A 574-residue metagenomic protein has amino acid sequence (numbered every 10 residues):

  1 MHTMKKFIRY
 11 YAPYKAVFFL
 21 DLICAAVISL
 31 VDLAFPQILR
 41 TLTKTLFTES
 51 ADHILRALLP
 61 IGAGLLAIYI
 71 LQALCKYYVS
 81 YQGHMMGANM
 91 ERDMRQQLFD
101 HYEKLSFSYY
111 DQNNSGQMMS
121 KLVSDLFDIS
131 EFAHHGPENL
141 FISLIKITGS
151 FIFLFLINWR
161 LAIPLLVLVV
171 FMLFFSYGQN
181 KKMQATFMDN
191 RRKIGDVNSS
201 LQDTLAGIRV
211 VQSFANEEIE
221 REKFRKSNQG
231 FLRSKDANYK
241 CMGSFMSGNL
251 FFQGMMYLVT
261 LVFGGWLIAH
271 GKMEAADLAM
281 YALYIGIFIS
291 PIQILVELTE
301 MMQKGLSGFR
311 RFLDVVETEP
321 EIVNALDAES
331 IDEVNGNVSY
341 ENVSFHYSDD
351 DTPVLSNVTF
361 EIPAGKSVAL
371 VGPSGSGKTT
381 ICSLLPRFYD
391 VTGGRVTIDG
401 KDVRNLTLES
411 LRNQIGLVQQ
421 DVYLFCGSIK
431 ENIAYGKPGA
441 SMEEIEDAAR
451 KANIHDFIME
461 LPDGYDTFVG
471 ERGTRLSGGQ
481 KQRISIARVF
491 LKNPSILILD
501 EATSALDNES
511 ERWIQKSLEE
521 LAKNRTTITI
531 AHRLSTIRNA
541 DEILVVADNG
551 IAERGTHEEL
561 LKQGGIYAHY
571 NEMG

Functional and structural regions predicted by a protein language model:
H2, Y11, V79, G83-G87 (+2 more regions): Juxtamembrane loop-to-helix connectors within ABC transporter transmembrane domains
P13, V17-V27, L65-I68, E138-D189 (+2 more regions): Transmembrane helices of ABC transporter permease
A16, F107-S108, S124-A133, P137 (+9 more regions): An intracellular "coupling" helix at the cytosolic face of ABC transporter transmembrane type-1 domains
F18-Y78, F155-R160, G271-A275: Transmembrane helix-loop-helix hairpins at lipid-water interfaces of multipass membrane proteins, especially the type-1
L98, Y102, V211, F312 (+1 more regions): Helix-loop junctions and hydrophobic alpha-helical segments within the transmembrane domains of large membrane
Y102, F224, Y340-N342: Conserved catalytic Walker-motif region of ABC-type ATPase nucleotide-binding domains
F153-V167, C241-R310, V315-V316: Helix-loop-helix
I331-G574: ABC-type nucleotide-binding domain
